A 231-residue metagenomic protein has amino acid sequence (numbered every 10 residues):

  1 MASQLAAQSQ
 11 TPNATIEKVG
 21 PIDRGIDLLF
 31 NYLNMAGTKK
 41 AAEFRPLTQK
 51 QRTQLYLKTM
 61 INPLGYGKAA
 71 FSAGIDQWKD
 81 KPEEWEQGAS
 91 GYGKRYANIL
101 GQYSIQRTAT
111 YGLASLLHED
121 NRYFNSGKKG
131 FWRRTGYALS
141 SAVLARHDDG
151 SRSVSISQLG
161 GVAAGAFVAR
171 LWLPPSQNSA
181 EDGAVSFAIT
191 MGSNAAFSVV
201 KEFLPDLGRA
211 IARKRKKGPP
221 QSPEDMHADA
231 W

Functional and structural regions predicted by a protein language model:
M1-R95, R133-Y137, D148, P174 (+1 more regions): N-terminal targeting leaders of membrane proteins
Y56-Q77, A97-L116, I156-L171, S186-K201: Hydrophobic alpha-helical membrane-anchor/signal-helix detector
G91-V143: Mid-length scaffold segments of soluble, non-membrane domains
N121-K129, S140-W231: Membrane-interacting alpha-helical segments
